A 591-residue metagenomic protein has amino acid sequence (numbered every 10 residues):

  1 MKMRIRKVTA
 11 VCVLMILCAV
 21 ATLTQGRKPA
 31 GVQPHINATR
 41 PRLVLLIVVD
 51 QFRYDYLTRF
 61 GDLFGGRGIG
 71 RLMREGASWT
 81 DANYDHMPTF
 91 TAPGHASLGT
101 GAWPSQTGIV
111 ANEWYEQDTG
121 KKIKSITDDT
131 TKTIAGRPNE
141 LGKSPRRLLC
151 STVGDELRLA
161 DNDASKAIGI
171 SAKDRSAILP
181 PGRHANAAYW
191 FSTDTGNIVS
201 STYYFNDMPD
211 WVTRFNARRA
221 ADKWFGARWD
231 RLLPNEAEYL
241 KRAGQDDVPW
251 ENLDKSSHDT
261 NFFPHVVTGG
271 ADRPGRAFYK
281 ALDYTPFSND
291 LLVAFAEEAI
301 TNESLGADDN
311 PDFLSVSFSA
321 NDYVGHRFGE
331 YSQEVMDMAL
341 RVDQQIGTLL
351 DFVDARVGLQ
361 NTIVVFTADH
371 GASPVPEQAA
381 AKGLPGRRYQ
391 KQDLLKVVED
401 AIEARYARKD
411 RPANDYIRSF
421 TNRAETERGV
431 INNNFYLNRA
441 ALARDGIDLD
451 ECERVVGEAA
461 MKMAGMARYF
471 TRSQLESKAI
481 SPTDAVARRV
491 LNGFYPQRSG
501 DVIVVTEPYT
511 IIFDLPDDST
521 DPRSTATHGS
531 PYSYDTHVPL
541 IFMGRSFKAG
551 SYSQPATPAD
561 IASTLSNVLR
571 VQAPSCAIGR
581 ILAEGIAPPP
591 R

Functional and structural regions predicted by a protein language model:
R27-A77: Active-site-proximal N-terminal segment of extracellular/periplasmic enzymes that hydrolyze or transfer
N37-T39, L282-D308, N321-T362, V455 (+1 more regions): A long, amphipathic alpha-helix that forms part of the scaffold/cap immediately adjacent to metal-dependent active
R40, V49, F64, D81 (+12 more regions): Secreted, luminal/periplasmic, and some membrane-associated catalytic domains that remodel anionic oxygen-ester
L57-T107, K166-I170: Short, structured active-site-proximal loop/turn typified by the sulfatase FGly-forming signature C/S-X-P-X-R
G70-R74, C150-L159, N432-F470, Q474-E476 (+3 more regions): Non-catalytic, well-ordered alpha-helical segments in soluble enzyme domains
L159, A164-S171, A177-P180, Y239-R242 (+3 more regions): Active-site regions of oxyanion-processing enzymes, predominantly non-cytosolic
I178-A187, V266-K280, Y284, A307-V342 (+1 more regions): Active-site His/acidic residue clusters
D222-T301, L305-G306: Long, low-complexity, polar/charged, intrinsically disordered or flexibly structured peripheral segments
